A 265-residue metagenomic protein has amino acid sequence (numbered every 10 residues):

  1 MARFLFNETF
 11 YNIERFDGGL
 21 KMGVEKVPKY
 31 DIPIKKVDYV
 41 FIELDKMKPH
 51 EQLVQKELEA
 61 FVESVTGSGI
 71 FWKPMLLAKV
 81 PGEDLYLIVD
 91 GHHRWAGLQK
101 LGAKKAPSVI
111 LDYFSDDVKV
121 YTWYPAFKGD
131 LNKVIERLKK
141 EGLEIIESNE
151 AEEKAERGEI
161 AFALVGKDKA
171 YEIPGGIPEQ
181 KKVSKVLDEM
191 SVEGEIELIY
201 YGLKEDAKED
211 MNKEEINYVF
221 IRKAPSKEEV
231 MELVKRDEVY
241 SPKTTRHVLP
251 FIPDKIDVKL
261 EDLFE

Functional and structural regions predicted by a protein language model:
F6, F16-G19, G23-L87, H93 (+3 more regions): Short alpha-helix boundary/capping and kink motifs at helix termini
G23, V27, K48-Q52, Q99-K100 (+2 more regions): Surface-exposed, charge/polar-rich loops and edge strands
D90-G91, K223: Helix N-cap/beta->alpha junction signal
H93-R94, S226: Alpha-helix capping/helix-boundary segments
